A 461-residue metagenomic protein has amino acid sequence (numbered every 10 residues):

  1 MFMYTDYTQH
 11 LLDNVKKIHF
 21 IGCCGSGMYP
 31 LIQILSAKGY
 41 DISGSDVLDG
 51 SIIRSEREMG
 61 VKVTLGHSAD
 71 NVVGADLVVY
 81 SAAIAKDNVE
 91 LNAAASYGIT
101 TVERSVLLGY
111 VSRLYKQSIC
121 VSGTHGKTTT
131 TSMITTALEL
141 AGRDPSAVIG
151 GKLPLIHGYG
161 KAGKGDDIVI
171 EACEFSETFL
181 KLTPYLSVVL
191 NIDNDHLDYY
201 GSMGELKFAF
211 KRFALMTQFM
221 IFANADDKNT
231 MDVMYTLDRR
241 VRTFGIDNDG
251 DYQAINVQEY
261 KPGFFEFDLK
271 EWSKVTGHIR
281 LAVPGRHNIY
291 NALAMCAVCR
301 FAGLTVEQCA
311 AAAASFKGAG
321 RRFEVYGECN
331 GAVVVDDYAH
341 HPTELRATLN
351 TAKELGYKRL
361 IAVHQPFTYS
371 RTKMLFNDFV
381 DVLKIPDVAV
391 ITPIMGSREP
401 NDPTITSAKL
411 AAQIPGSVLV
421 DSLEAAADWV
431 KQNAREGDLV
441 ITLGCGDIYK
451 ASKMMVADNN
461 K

Functional and structural regions predicted by a protein language model:
F2-N14, S68, L108-Y110, E324-V325 (+1 more regions): A short, basic/flexible loop-to-alpha-helix module at the beginning of a structural domain
Y4, L11-H19, G27, I34 (+5 more regions): Nucleotide phosphate-binding/pyrophosphate-handling subdomain across enzymes that bind or process nucleotide phosphates
H10-L11, I34-Y40, R54-R57, N71 (+6 more regions): Phosphate-binding loop of NTP-binding sites
I18-C23, L443: Conserved N-terminal Rossmann-fold NAD(P)-binding element of oxidoreductases
Y40-V47, M220-A225, I361-Q365, P386-G396: Short internal beta-strands
S45-D46, T64-H67, V102-G109, V148-G151 (+4 more regions): Beta-strand->loop->alpha-helix junctions that form or flank phosphate-binding loops in nucleotide-handling enzymes
R57-V73: Glycine-rich, highly charged phosphate/nucleotide-binding loops
V380-E436: C-terminal helical cap/extension that packs against the catalytic core of soluble nucleotide-cofactor enzymes
